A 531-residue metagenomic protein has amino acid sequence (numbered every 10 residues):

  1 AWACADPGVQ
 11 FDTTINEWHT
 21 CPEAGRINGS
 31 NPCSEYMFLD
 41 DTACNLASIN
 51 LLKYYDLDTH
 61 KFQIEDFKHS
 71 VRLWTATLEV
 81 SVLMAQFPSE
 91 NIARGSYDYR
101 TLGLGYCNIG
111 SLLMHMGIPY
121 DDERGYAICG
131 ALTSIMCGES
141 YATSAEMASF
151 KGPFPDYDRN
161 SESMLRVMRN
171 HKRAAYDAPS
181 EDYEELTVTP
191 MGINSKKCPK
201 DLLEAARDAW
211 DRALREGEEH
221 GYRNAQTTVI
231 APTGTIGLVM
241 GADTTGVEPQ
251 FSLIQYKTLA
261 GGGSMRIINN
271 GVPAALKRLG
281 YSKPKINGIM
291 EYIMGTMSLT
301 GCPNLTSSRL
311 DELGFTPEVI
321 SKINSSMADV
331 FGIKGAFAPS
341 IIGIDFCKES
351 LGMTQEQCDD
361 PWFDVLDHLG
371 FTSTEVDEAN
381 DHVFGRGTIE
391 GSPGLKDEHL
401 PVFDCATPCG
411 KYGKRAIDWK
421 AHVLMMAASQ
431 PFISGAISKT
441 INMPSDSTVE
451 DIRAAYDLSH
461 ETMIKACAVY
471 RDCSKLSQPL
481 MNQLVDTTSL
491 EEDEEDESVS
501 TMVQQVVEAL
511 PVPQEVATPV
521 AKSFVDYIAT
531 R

Functional and structural regions predicted by a protein language model:
A1-C4, M116, F432, T462: Generic recognition of well-structured, leucine-rich alpha-helical segments and adjacent helix-turn regions within
A1-L73, T77-Y97, T101, I118 (+5 more regions): Active-site cavity-forming subdomains of large catalytic enzyme subunits
G8, N108, L113, Y120 (+3 more regions): Short, flexible micro-motifs
E23-A24, P32-E35, L78, V82-L83 (+5 more regions): Catalytic alpha/beta core of large soluble enzyme barrels
S48, R100-H115, G130-I135, T235-L238 (+3 more regions): Contiguous, well-ordered alpha-helical segments that form the cores/surfaces of helical PPI scaffolds
L51-Y54, S111-M114, S438: A broad detector of the eukaryotic-type serine/threonine protein kinase catalytic domain
T101-P119, D451-M463: Hydrophobic/aromatic-rich, well-ordered segments within soluble, folded domains that form packed cores
